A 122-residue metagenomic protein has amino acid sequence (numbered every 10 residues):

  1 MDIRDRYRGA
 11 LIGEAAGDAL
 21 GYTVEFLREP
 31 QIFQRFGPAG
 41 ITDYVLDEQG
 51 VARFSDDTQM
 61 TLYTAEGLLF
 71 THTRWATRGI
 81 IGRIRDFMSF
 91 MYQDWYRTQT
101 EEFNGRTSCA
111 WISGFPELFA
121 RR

Functional and structural regions predicted by a protein language model:
M1-R122: Structured, active/binding-site neighborhoods that engage oxygen-rich ligands
